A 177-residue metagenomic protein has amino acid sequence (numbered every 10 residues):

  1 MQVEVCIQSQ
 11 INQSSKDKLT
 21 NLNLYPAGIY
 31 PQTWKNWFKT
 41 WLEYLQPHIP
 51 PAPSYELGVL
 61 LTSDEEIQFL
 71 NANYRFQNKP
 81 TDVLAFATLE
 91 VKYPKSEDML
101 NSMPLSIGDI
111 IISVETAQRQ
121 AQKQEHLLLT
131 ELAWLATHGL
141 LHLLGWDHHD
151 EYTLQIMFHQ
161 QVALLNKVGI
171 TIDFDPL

Functional and structural regions predicted by a protein language model:
M1-A133, L144-L177: An acidic/histidine-cluster motif and surrounding catalytic segment that typifies divalent-metal-assisted enzyme active
L141: Conserved ATP-binding N-box helix of the HATPase_c
